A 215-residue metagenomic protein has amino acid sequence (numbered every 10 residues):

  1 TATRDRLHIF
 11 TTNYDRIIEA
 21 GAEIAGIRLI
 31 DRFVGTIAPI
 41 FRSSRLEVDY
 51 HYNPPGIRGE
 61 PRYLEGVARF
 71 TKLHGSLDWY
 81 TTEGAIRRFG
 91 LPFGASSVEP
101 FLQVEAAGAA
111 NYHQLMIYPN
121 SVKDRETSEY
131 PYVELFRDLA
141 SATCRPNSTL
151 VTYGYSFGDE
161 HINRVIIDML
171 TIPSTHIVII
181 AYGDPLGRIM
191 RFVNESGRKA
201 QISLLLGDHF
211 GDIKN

Functional and structural regions predicted by a protein language model:
T1, G21-A22, T143, V193: Hydrophobic, Leu/Ile/Phe/Ala-enriched alpha-helical segments that form helix-helix packing faces
A2-M116: Extended, H/D-rich, highly charged conserved domains that either
E60, V122-N215: SIR2/sirtuin-family catalytic core signature
S76, M116-I117, S156, H161: Residue-level preference for alpha-helix termini and adjacent loops
A107-P131: Extended redox/cofactor-interaction regions of prokaryotic respiratory oxidoreductases
